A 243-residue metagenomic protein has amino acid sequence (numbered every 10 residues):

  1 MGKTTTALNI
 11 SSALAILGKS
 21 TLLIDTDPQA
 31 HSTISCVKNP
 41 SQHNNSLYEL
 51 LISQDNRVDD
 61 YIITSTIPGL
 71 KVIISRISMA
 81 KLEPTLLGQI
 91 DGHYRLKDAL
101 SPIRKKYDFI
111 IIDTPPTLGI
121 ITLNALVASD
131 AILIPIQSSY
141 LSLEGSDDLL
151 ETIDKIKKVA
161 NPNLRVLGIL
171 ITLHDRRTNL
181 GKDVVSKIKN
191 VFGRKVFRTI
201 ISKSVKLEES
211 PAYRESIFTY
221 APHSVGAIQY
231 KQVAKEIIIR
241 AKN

Functional and structural regions predicted by a protein language model:
M1-N243: P-loop NTP-binding core
